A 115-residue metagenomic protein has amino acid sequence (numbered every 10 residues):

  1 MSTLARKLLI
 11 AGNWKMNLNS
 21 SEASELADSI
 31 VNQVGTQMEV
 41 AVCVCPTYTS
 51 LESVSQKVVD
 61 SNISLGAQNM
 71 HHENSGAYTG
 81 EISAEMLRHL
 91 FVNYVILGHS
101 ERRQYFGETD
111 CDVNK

Functional and structural regions predicted by a protein language model:
M1-K115: Active-site loop-to-helix "anion-binding N-cap" substructures in soluble metabolic enzymes
